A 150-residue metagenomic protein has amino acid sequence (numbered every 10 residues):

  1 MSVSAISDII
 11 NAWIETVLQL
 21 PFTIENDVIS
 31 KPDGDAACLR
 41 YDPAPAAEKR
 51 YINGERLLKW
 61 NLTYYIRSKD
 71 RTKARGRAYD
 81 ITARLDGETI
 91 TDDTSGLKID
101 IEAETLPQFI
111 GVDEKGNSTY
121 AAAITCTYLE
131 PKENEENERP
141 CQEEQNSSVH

Functional and structural regions predicted by a protein language model:
M1-E25, I29, P43-H150: Charged, amphipathic alpha-helical segments and their flanking helix caps
G34-P43: A short, hydrophobic beta-strand-centered structural micro-motif
